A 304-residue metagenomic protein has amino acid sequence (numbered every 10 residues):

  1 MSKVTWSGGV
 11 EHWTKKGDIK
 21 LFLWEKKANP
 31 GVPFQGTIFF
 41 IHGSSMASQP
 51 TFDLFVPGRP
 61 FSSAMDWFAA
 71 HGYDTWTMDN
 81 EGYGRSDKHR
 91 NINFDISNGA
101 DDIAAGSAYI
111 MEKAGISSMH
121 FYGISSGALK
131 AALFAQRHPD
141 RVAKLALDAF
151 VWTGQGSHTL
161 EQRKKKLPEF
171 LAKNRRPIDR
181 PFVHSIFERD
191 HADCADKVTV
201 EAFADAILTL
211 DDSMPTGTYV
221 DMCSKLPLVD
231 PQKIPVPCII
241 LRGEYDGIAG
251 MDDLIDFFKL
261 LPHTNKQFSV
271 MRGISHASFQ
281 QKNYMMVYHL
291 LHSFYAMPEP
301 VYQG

Functional and structural regions predicted by a protein language model:
M1-G31: N-terminal cap/lid segment of alpha/beta-hydrolase-fold proteins
P30-Y73: Short, surface-exposed "cap/lid" segments of acyl-processing enzymes
Q49-P50, W76-F94, H276: Glycine-rich "HGGG/HGxG" loop immediately N-terminal to the catalytic nucleophile of the alpha/beta-hydrolase
A100-S118: Conserved acidic catalytic loop of the alpha/beta-hydrolase fold
S117-Y122, S126-T153: Conserved hydrolase catalytic core segment
L160-L241: Alpha/beta-hydrolase
G247-D253: Conserved alpha/beta-hydrolase "acid-adjacent" motif
I274-M285: Catalytic histidine-centered segment of alpha/beta-hydrolase-like enzymes
